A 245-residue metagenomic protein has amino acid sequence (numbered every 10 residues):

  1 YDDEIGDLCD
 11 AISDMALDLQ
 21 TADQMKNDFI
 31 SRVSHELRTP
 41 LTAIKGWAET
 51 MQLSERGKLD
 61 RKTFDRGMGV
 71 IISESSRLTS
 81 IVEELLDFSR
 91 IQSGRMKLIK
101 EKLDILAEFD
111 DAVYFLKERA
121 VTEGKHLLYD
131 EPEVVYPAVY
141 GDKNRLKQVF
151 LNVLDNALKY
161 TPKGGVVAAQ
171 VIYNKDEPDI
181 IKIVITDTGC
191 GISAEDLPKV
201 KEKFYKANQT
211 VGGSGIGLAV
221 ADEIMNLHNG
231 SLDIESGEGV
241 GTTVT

Functional and structural regions predicted by a protein language model:
Y1-D14, A22: HAMP signal relay modules and closely related sensory coiled-coil linkers that couple transmembrane inputs to cytosolic
A16-L53: Primarily the dimerization/phosphotransfer
V70-L78: Short alpha-helical segment of the dimerization/phosphotransfer core of two-component systems
S93-L98, A138-G141: Conserved micro-motifs of the catalytic ATP-binding
R119-D130: Short conserved segments within the C-terminal catalytic ATPase subdomain
I192-F204: Short conserved segment of the HATPase_c
